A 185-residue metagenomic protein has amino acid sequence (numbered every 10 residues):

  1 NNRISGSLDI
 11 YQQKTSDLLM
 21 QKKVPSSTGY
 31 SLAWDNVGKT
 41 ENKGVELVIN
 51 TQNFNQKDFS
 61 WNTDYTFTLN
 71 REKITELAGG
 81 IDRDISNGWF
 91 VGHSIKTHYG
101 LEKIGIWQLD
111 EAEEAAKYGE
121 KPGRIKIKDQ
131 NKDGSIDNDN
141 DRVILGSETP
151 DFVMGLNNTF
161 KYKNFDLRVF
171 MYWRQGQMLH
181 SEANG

Functional and structural regions predicted by a protein language model:
N1-Q12, V45-N53, W61-L69, M154-F160 (+1 more regions): Membrane-embedded beta-strands that build the outer-membrane beta-barrel scaffold
N1-S27, D35, N42: Extended, folded domain segments that form the structural surfaces/walls around functional sites
S16, K22-G29, A78-N87, N184-G185: Flexible, surface-exposed loop regions and adjacent strand-edge segments of Gram-negative outer-membrane beta-barrel
K22-L32, N131-D139: Flexible, solvent-exposed coil segments and beta strand-coil junctions, predominantly the extracellular/periplasmic
G29, K39-E41, K57, Q175: Short acidic-hydrophobic sequence patches enriched in Asp/Glu that either
V37-K43, I95, G146-D151: Short sequence motifs at beta-strands and strand-loop junctions characteristic of Gram-negative outer-membrane
Q52-E148, L179, A183: Conserved small-residue
L167-G185: C-terminal beta-barrel architecture of Gram-negative outer-membrane proteins
